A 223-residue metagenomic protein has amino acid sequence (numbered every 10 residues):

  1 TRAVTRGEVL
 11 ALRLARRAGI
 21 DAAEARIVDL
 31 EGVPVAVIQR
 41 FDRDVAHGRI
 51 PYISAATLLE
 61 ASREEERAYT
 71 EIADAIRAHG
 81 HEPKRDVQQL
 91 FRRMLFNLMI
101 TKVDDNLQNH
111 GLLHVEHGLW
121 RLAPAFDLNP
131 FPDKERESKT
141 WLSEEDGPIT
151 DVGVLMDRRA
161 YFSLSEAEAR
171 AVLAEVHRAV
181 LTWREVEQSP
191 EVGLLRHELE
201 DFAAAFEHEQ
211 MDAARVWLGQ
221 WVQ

Functional and structural regions predicted by a protein language model:
T1-R63: Conserved ATP-binding subdomain of kinase catalytic cores across diverse folds
R2-A18, A68-K134: Conserved kinase catalytic-core segment
R2-A3, D146, A174: Residue-level marker of alpha-helix boundaries and capping positions
E31, L90, A171-T182, A205: Small/polar glycine-rich anion-binding or flexible loop at a beta-alpha turn
V35-R40, P124, L181-E187: A short beta-strand motif that forms the metal-chelation/ATP-contact edge of phosphoryl-transfer active sites
S54-A56, E60-A75, H114-A169: Catalytic-core segments of enzymes that bind and process phosphorylated/nucleotide-bearing substrates
A78, W120-L122, V186-Q223: Regulatory N- and C-terminal appendages and interdomain linkers associated with kinase/kinase-like NTP transferase
